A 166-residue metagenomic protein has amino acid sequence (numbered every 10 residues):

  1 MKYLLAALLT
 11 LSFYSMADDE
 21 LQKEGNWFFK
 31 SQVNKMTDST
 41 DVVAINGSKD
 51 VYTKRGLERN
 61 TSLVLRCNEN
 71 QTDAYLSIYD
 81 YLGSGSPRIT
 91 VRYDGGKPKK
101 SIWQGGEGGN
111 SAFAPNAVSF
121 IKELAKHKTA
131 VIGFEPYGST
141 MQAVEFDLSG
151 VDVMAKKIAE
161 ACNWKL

Functional and structural regions predicted by a protein language model:
Y3-Y14: Sec-dependent N-terminal signal peptides
A17-L166: A generic "folded-domain core" signal
